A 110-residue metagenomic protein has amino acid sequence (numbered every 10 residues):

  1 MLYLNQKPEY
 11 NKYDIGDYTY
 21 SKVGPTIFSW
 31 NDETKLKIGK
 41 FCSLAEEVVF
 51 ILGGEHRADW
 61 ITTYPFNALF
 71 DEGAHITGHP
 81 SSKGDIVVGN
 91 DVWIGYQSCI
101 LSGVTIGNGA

Functional and structural regions predicted by a protein language model:
M1-D14: Class I SAM-dependent methyltransferase Rossmann-like catalytic core, especially the SAM/SAH-binding loop
Y3, Y20-V104: Flexible, glycine/small-residue-enriched loop-and-beta-strand segment within the central core of proteins
I106-A110: Short, intrinsically disordered, charge-balanced linker/junction segments flanking boundaries in proteins
